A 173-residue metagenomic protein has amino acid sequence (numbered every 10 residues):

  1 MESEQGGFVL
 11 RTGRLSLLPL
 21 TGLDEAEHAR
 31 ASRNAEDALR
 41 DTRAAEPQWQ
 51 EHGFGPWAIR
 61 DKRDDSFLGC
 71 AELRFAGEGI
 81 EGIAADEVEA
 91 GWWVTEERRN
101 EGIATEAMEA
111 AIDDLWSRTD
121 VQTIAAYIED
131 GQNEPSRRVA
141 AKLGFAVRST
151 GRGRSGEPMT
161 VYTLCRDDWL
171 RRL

Functional and structural regions predicted by a protein language model:
M1-E97, E109-E134, L143-L173: GNAT-family acyltransferases
N100-T105: Glycine-rich acyl-CoA binding loop
V139-A140: Conserved active-site tyrosine of GNAT-family acetyltransferases
